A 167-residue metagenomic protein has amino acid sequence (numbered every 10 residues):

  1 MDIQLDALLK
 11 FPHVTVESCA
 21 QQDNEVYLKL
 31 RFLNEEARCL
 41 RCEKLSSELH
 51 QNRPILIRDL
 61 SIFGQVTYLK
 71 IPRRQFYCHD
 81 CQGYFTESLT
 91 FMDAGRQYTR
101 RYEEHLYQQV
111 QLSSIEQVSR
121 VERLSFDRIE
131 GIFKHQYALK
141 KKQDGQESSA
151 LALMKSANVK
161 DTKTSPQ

Functional and structural regions predicted by a protein language model:
M1-G83, S88-L89: Short, conserved DNA-binding cores of transcription-related domains
Q22, L112, V159-T162: Short flexible coil/turn linkers enriched for glycine and charged/polar residues that connect secondary-structure
A37, S113-S114: Residue-level signal for the short linker/turn that defines the boundary of a DNA-recognition helix
K44, R123, K134, A138: Residue-level detection of the helix-turn-helix DNA-binding "recognition helix"
Q82-Y102: Short, Lys/Arg-enriched anionic-surface-contact patches
Y98-S113: Short, amphipathic alpha-helical "recognition" segments used to contact nucleic acids or chromatin
E116-I132: Short, basic interhelical loop/turn and adjoining N-cap of the next helix at nucleic-acid- or acidic-partner-contacting
F133-Q167: RNase H-like nuclease fold core
